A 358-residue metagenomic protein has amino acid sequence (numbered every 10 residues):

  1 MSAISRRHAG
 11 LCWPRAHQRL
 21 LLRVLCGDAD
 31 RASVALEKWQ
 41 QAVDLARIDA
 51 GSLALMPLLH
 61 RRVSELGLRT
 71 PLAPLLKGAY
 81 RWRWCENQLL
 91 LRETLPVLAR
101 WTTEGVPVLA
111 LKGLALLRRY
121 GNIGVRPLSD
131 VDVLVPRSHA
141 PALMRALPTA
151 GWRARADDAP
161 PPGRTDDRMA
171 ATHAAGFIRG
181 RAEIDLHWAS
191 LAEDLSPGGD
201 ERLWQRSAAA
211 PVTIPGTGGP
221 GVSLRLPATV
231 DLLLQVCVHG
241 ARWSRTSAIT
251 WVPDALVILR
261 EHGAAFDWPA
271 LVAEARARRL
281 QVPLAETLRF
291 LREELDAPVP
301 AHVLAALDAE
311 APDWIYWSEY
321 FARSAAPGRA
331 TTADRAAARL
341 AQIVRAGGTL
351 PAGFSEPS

Functional and structural regions predicted by a protein language model:
S2-S129, V135-S358: Conserved NTP-donor binding/palm subdomain of two-metal-ion nucleotidyltransferases/polymerases, i.e., the charged
